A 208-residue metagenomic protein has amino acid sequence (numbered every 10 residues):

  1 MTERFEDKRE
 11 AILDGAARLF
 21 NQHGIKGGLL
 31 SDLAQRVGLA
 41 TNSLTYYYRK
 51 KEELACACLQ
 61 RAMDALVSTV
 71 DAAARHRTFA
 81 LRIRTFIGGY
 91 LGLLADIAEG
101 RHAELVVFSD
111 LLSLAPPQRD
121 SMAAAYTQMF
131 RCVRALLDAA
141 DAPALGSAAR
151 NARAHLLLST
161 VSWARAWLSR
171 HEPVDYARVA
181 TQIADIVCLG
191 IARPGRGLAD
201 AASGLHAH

Functional and structural regions predicted by a protein language model:
T2, R9-E10, L30, E52 (+7 more regions): Short, structured helix-loop boundary elements
K8-A17, L33, L54, C58-L66 (+2 more regions): Generic hydrophobic, amphipathic alpha-helix propensity
A11, L19-E53, A57: Helix-turn-helix
Q22-K26, I97, P143: Short coil/turn segments at alpha/beta junctions that flank glycine-rich nucleotide-binding fingerprints
A57, D71-E99, A154-L157: Hydrophobic alpha-helical connector segments
D64-V67, V106, P116-A142, N151-H155 (+2 more regions): Amphipathic alpha-helical packing segments from all-alpha helical-bundle domains
G92-L93, T127-A139, L158-T160, A164-H208: C-terminal peripheral helix-coil segments that are non-catalytic and often amphipathic
A95-P117, A166: Amphipathic alpha-helical segments used for helix-helix packing
